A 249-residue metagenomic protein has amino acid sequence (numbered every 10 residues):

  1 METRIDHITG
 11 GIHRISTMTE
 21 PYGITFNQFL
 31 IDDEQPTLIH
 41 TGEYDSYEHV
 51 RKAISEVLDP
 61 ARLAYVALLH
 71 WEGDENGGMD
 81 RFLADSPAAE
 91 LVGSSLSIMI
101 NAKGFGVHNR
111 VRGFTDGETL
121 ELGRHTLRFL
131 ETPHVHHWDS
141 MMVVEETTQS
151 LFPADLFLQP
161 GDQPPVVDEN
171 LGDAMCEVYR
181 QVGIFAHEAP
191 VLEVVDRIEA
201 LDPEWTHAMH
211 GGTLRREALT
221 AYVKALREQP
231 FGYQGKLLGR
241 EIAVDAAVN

Functional and structural regions predicted by a protein language model:
E2-S55, M142-P153: Conserved beta-strand hairpin/beta-sheet module of binuclear metal-dependent hydrolase folds, prominently
H7-G10, A89-S140, R180, A186-V194: Metallo-beta-lactamase
R14-E20, G42-Y44, L68-H70, L127-P133 (+1 more regions): Short, flexible loop segments at the rims of nucleotide/cofactor-binding pockets, characterized by
I39-T41, L63-W71, L91-S95, L151-D155 (+2 more regions): Active-site neighborhood of phospho(di)ester-bond hydrolases with catalytic His/Asp-centered motifs
E43-Y44, G73, L158, T213: Short, glycine/acidic-enriched loop or turn micro-motifs at the edges of active sites
S46-V92: Active-site metal-binding motif and surrounding structural segment of the metallo-beta-lactamase
P133-E217, Q229-P230: Metallo-beta-lactamase
G211-N249: Binuclear metal-ion centers of metallo-dependent hydrolases, dominated by the metallo-beta-lactamase
